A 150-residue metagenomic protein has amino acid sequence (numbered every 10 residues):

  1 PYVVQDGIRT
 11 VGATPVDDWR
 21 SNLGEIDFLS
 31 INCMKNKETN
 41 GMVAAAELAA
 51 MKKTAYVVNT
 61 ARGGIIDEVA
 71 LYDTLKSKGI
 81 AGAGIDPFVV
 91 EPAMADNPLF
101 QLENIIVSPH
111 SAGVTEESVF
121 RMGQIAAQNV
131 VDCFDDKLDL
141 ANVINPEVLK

Functional and structural regions predicted by a protein language model:
V3-P98: Rossmann-like adenosine-cofactor binding region
T54-K150: Rossmann-like dinucleotide-binding domain for NAD(H)/NADP(H)
